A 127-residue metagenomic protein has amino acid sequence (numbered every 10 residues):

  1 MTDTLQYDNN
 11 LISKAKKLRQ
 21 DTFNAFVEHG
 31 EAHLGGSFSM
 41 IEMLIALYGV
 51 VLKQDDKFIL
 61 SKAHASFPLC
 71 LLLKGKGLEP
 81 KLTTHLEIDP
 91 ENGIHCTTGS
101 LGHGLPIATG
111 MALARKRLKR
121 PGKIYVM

Functional and structural regions predicted by a protein language model:
M1-L18: N-terminal hydrophobic or amphipathic helices/low-complexity stretches enriched in small/hydrophobic/Pro/Gly
T22, E28-A32, S37-M127: Cofactor-binding active-site loop characterized by glycine-rich and histidine/acidic residues
